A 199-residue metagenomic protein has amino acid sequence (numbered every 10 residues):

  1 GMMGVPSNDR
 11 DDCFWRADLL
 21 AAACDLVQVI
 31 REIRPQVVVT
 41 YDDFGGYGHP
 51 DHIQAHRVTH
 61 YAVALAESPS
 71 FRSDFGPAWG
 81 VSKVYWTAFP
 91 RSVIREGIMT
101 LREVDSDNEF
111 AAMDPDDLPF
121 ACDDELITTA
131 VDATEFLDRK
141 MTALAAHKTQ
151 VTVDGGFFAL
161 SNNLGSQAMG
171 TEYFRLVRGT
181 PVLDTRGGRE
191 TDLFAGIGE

Functional and structural regions predicted by a protein language model:
G1-R72, S161-L164: Active-site beta-strand->loop->alpha-helix modules in alpha/beta enzyme cores, enriched in Gly/His/Asp(Glu)
S68-E199: C-terminal accessory domains and tails appended to enzymatic cores
